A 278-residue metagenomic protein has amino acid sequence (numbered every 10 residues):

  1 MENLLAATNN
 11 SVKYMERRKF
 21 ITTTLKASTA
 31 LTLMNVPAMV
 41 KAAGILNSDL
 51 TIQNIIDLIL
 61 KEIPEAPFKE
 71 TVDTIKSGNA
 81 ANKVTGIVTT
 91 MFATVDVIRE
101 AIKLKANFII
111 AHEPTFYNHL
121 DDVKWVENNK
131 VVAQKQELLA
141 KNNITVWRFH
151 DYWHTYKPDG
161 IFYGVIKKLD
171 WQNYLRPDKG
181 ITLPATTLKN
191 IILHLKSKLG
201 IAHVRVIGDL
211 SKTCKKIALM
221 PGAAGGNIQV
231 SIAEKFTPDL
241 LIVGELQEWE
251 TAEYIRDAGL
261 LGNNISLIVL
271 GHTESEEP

Functional and structural regions predicted by a protein language model:
M1-K19: N-terminal secretory signal peptides
E16-P278: Active-site catalytic microenvironments in core metabolic enzymes, especially phosphate/sugar-handling
